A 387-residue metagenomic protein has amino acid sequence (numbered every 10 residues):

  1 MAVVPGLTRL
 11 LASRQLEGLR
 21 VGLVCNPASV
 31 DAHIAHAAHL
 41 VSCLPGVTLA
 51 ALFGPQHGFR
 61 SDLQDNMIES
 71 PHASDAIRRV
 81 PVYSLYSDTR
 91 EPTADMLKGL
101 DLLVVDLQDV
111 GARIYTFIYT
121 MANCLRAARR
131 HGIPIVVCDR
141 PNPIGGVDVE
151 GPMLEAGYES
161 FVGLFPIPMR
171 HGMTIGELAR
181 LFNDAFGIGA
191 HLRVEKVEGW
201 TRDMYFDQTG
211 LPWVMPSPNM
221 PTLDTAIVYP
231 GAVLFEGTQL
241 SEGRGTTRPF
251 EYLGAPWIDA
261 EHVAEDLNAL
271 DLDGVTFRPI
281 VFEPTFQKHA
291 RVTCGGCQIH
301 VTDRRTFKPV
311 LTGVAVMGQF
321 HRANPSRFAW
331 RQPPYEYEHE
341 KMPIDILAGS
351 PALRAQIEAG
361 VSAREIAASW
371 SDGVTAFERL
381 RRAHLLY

Functional and structural regions predicted by a protein language model:
A2-V47: N-terminal phosphate-binding or glycine-rich loops at protein starts, especially the Walker A/P-loop of NTPases
T48-H57: Short internal beta-strands
S61-D65, V136-Y158: Glycine-rich, charge-decorated loop segments at or immediately adjacent to ligand/cofactor-binding or catalytic sites
D65-L100, A112: Glycine-rich oxoanion-binding loops at beta->alpha junctions
D109-M121: Glycine/threonine-rich flexible loop motifs
Y158-A232: Conserved anion/nucleotide-ligand pocket segment
W200-T285: Glycine-rich, aromatic-lined ligand/substrate-binding cores of catalytic and carbohydrate-binding domains
G254-A368: Conserved functional hotspot residues or short segments at active or partner-binding sites across diverse domains
